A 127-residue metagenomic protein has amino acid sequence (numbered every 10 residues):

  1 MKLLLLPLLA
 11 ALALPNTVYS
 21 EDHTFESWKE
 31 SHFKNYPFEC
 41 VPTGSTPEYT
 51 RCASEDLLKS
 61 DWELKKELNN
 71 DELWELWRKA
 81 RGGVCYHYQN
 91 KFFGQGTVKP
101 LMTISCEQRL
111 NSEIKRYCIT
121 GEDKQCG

Functional and structural regions predicted by a protein language model:
M1-L8: Sec-dependent signal peptide recognition, specifically the positively charged N-region followed immediately by
L5, N16-Y19: Conserved active-site segments centered on acidic
A10-P15: N-terminal signal peptide c-region/cleavage motif recognized by signal peptidases
V18-G127: N-terminal alpha-helical modules
